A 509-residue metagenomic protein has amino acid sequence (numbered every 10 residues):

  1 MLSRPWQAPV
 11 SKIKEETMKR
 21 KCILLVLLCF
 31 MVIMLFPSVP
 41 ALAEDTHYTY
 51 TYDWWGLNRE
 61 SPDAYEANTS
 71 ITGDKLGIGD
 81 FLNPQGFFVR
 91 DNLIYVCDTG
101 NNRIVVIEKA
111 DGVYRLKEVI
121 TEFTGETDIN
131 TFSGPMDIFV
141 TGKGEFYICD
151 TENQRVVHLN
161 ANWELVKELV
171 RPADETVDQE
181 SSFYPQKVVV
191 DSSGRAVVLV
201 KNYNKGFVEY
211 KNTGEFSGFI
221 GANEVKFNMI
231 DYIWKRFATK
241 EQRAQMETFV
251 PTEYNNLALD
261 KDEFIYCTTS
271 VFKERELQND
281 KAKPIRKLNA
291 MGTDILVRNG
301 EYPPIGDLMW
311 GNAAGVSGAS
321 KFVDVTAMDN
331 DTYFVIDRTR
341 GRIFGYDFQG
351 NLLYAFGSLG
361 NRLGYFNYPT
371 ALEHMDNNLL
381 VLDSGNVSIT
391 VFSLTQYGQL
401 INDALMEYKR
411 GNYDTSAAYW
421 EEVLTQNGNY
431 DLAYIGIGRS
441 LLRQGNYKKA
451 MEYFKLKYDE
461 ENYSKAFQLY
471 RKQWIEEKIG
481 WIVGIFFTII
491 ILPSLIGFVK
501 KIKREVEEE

Functional and structural regions predicted by a protein language model:
R4-T17, D431: Short, Lys/Arg-enriched N-terminal segments with co-localized hydrophobic residues within the first ~10-30 amino acids
P5-A8, K21, L116, K205: Positively charged, low-complexity intrinsically disordered regions
K21-M31: Sec-dependent N-terminal signal peptides
V32-P40: C-terminal segment of classical bacterial N-terminal signal peptides
L42-Y447, K457-Y458, S464-E509: Eukaryotic scaffold repeat domains enriched in small/polar residues
